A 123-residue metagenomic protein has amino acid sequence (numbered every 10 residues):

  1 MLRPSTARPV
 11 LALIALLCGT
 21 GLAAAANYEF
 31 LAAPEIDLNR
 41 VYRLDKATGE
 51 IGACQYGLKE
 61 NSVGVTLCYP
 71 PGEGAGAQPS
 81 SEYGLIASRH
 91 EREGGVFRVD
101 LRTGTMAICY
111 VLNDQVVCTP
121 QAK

Functional and structural regions predicted by a protein language model:
M1-A7: N-terminal secretory signal peptides that target proteins for export/translocation
P9-T20: Bacterial N-terminal signal peptides
A25-V41: Short N-terminal segments immediately surrounding and downstream of signal-peptide cleavage
Y28-L31, P79-H90: Disulfide-bonded cysteine-rich modules in secreted/extracellular proteins, activating on the conserved Cys frameworks
N39-K46, E93-L101: Short beta-strand motif characteristic of blades in beta-propeller domains
G57-S81, N113-V116: A low-complexity, Ser/Thr/Gly/Pro-enriched, surface-exposed linker/loop concept that marks segments flanking
D100-L112: Short, exposed beta-strand-loop hairpins at the edges of beta-sheets in extracellular/periplasmic proteins
V111-K123: Short, low-complexity, Pro/Ser/Thr/Gly-rich segments in the mature regions of secreted, periplasmic
